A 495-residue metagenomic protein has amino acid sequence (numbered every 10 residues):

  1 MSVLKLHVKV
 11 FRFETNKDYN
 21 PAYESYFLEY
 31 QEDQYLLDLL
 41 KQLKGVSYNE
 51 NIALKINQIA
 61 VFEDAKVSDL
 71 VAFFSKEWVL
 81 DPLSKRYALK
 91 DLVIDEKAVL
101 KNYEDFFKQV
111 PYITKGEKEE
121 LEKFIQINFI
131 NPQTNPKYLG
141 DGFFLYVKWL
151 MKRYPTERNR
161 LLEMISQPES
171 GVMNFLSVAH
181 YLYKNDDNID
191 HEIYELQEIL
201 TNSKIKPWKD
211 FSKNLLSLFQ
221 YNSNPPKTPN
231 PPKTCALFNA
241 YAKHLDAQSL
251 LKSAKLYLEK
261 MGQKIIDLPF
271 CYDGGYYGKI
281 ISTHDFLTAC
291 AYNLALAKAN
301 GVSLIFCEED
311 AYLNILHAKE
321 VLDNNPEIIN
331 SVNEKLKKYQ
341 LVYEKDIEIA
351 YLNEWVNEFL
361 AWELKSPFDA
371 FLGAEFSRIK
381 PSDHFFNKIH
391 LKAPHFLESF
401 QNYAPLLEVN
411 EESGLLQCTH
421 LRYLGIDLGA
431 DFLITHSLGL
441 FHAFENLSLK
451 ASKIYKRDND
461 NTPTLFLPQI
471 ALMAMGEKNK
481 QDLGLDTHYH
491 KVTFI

Functional and structural regions predicted by a protein language model:
S2-E24, L36, S203-I495: Iron-sulfur cluster-binding electron-transfer modules in prokaryotic oxidoreductases
S2-L216: Signature of N-terminal electron-transfer/Fe-S-associated modules in redox systems
